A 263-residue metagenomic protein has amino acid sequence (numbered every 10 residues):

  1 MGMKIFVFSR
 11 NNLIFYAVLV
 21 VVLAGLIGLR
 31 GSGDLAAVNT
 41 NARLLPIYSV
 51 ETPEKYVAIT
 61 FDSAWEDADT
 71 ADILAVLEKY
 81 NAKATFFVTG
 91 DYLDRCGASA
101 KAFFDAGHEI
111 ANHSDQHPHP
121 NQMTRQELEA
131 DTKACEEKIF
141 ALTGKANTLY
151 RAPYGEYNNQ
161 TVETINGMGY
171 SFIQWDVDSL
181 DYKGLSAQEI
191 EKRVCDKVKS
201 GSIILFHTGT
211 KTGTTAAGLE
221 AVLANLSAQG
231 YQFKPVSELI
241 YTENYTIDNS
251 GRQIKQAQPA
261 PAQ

Functional and structural regions predicted by a protein language model:
M1-I59, A75-A84, K199-Q263: Terminal accessory/targeting
G25-G33, P53-I59, V88-L93, K145-A152 (+1 more regions): Short, mixed-charge, low-aromatic patches
L35-M123, E127, D131-K138, N147: Active-site beta->alpha N-cap acidic-glycine motif
D72, P118-Q232, V236-I254: Catalytic domains of cell-wall/extracellular-matrix polysaccharide-remodeling enzymes, centered on de-N-acetylation
